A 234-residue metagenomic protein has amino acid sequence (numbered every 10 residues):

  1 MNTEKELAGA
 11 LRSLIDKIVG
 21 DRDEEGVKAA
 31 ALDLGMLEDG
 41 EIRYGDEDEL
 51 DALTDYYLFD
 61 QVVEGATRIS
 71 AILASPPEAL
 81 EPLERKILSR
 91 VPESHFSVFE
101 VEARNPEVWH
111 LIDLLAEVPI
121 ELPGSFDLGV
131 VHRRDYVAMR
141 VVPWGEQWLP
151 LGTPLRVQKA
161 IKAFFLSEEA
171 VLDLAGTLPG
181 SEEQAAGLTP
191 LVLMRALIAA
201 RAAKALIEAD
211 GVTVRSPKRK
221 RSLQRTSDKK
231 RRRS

Functional and structural regions predicted by a protein language model:
L11-G26, P150-T153, K162-S234: C-terminal effector modules of nucleic-acid-centric enzymes and ribosome-associated factors
D16-F99: Accessory interdomain/linker segments of ATP-dependent helicases and helicase-like nucleic-acid enzymes that mediate
E100-N105: A residue-level detector for short acidic-glycine micro-motifs
E107-L111: Short aromatic-glycine-enriched beta-strand elements
L114-L122: Short, structured beta-strand/loop micro-motifs enriched in basic residues and often containing a Trp
G124-R140: Short nucleic-acid-contacting surface segments enriched for D/E, G, S/T with interspersed K/R
R133, L149-P150: Eukaryotic scaffold/interaction segments
R140-Q147, R156: Short, charged beta-turn/beta-strand-edge "cap" motif at the junction between a beta-strand and an adjacent loop
